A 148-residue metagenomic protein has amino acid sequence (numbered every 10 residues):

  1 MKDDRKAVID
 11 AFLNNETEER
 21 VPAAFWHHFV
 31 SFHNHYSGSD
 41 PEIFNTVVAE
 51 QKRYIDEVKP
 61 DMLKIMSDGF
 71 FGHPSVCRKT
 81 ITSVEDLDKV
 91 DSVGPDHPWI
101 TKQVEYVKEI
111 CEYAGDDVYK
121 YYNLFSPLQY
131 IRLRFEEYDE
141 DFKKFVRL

Functional and structural regions predicted by a protein language model:
M1-C77: N-terminal basic, low-complexity leaders that serve as flexible interaction/assembly modules and, when applicable, as
S75-L148: Active-site-proximal, glycine-rich beta->alpha crossover segments in alpha/beta enzymes that shape flexible
